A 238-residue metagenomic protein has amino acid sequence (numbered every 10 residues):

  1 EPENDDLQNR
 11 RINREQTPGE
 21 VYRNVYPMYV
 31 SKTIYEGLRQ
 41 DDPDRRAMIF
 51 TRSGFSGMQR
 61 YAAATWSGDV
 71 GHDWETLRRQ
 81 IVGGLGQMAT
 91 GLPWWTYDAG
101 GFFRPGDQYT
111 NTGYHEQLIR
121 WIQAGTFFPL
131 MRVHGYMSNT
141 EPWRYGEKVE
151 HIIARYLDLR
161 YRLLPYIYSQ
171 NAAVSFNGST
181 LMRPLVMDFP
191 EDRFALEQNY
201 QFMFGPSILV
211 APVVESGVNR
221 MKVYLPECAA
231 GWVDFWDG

Functional and structural regions predicted by a protein language model:
E1-G238: Catalytic-domain carbohydrate-binding cleft regions of carbohydrate-active enzymes
